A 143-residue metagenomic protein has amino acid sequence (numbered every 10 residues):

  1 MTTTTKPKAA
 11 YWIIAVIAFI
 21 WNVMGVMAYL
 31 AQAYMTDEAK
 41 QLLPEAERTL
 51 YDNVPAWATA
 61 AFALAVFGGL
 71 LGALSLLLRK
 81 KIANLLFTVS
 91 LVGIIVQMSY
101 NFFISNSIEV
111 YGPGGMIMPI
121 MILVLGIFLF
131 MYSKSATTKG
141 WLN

Functional and structural regions predicted by a protein language model:
M1-N143: Topology signature of small-to-medium multi-pass alpha-helical membrane proteins
